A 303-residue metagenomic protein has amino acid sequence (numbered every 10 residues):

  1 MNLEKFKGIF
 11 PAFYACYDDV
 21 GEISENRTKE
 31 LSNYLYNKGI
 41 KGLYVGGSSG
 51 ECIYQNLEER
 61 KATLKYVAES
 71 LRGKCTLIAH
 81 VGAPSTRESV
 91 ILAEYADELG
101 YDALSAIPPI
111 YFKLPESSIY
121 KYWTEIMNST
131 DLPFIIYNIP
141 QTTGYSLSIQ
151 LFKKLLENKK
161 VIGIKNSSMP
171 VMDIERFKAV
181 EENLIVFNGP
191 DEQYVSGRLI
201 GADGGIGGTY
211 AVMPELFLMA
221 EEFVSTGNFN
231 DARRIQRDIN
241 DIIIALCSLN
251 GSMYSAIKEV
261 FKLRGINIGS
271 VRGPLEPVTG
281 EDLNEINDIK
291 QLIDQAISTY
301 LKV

Functional and structural regions predicted by a protein language model:
N2-G144, K154, F261: Active-site beta->alpha loop and helix N-cap motifs at the rims of alpha/beta catalytic domains
K7, K41, V45-S49, V81 (+5 more regions): Short glycine-rich loop/turn motifs that provide flexible caps or phosphate-binding loops at active sites
G8-Y14, Y34, K38, I200-A202 (+2 more regions): C-terminal alpha-helical cap/extension of soluble enzyme domains
P11, S24, V45, S49-I53 (+7 more regions): Short, flexible micro-motifs
D19, E25, L57, E116 (+4 more regions): Alpha-helix N-capping/helix-start residues
T28, R60, L64, S89 (+5 more regions): A general structural signal for well-ordered alpha-helical segments in protein cores
Q55-E58, I91, E116-I119, L147-I149 (+4 more regions): Short secondary-structure transition/capping segments
N128-S129, P140-N240, L246, N250: Catalytic alpha/beta core domains of metabolic enzymes, predominantly
